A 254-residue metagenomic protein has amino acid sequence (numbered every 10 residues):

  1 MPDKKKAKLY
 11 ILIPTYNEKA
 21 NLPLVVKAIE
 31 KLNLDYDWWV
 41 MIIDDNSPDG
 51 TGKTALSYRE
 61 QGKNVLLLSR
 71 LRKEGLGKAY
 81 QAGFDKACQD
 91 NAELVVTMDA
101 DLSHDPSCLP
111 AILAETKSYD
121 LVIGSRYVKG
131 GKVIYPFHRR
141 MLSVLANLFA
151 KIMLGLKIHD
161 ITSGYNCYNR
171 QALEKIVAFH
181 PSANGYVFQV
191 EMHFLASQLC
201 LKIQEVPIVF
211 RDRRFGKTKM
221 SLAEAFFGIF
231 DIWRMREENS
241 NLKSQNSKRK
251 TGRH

Functional and structural regions predicted by a protein language model:
M1-L9, G155-L156, F179-H254: Hydrophobic helical membrane-anchoring modules
K8, D37-W39, N64, K202: Residues at the starts of beta-strands that form the adenosine-phosphate
E18-L32: Short, well-formed alpha-helical segments that are part of the catalytic scaffolds of diverse glycosyltransferases
A20-L24, D49-Y58: Acidic helix N-cap motif at the loop->helix transition within catalytic regions of sugar-transfer enzymes
D37-S47, L68-S69: Short beta-strand/loop segment that forms part of the nucleotide-sugar
D44-K53, L102: A conserved acidic beta->alpha catalytic loop
L68-Q89, L94, P106-Y186, R213-F230: Acceptor/aglycone-binding surface of glycosyltransferases and processive sugar-polymer synthases
